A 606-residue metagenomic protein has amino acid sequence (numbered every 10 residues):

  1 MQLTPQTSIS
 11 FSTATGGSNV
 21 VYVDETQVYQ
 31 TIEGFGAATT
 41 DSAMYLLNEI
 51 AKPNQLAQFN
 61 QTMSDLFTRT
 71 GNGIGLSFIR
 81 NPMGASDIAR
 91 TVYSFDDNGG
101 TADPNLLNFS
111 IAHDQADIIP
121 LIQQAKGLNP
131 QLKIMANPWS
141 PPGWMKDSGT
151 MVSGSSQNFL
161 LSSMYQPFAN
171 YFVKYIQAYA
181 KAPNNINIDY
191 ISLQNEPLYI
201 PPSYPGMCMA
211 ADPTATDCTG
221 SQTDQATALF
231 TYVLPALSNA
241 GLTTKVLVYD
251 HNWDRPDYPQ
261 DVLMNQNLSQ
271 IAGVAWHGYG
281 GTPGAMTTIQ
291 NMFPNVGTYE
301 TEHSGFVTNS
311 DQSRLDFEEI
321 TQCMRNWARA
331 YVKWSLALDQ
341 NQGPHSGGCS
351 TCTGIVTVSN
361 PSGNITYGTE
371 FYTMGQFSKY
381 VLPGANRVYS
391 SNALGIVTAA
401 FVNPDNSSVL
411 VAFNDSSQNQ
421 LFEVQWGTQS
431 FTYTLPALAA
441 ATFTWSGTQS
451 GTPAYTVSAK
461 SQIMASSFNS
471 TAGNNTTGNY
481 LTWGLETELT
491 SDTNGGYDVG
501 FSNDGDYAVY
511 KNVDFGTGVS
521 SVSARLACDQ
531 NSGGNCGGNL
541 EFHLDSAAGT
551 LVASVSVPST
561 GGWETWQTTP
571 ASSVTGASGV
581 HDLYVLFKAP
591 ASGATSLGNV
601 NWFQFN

Functional and structural regions predicted by a protein language model:
Q2-I188, T231: N-terminal catalytic cores of secreted or lumenal carbohydrate-active enzymes
A37, G75, I134, I191 (+6 more regions): Conserved, mostly hydrophobic/aromatic
P167-N187, P197-S304: Active-site neighborhood of glycoside hydrolase catalytic domains
G297-T373, Y389-N392: Aromatic/acidic polysaccharide-binding cleft in carbohydrate-active enzymes
V358-N406, Y480-Y497: Glycan-recognition and catalytic regions of carbohydrate-active enzymes
S390-G427, L438: Carbohydrate-binding surface patches
S417-W445, N535-L544: Beta-strand-rich binding/interaction modules
G451-N606: Extracytoplasmic
